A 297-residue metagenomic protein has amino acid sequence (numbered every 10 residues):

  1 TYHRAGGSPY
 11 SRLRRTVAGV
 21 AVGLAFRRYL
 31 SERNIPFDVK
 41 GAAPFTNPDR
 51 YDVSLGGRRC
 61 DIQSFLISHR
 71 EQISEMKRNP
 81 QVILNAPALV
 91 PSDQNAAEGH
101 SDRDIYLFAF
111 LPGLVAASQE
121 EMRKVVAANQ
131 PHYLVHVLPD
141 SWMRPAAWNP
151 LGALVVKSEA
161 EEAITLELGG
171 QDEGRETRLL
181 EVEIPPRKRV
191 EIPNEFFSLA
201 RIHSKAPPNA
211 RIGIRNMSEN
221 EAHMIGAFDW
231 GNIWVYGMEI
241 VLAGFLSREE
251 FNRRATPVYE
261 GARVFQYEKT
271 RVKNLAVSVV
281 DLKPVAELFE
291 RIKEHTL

Functional and structural regions predicted by a protein language model:
T1-R50, S64-L297: Nucleic-acid endonuclease domains
V53-G57: Active-site beta-strand termini and strand-to-loop segments that position acidic
